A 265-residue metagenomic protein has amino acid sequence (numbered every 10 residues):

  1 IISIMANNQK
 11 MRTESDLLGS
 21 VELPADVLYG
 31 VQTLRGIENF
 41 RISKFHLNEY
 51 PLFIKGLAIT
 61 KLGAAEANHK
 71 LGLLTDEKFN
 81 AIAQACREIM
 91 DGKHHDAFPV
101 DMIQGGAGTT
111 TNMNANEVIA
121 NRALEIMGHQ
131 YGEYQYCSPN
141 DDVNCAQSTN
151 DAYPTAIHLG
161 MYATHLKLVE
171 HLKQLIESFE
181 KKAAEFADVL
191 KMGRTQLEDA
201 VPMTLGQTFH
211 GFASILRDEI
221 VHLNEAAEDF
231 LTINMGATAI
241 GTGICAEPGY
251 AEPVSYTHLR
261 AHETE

Functional and structural regions predicted by a protein language model:
I1-I4: Short, Lys/Arg-enriched N-terminal segments with co-localized hydrophobic residues within the first ~10-30 amino acids
A6-T242, A246-Y256: A helix-coil-helix interface module used to build multimeric assemblies and to scaffold catalytic/cofactor sites
H258-E265: Single conserved hydrophobic/aromatic residue that forms the stacking wall/gate of nucleotide- or nucleobase-binding
